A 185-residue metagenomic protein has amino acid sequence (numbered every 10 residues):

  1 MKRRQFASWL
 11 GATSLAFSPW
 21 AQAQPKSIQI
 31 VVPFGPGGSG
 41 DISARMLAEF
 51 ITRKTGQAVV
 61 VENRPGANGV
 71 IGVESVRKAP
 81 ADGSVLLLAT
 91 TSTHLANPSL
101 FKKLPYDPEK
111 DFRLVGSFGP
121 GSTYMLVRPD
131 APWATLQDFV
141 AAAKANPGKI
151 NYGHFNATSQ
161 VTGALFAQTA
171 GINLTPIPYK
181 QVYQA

Functional and structural regions predicted by a protein language model:
M1, S18-V31: C-terminal segment of N-terminal export signals and the immediately downstream linker at the start of the mature
Q5-Q22: N-terminal export signals
K26-G35, V59-V60, V85, G148-G153: Short, well-ordered beta-strand elements
I28-I30, G37, A44, V61 (+5 more regions): Residue-level signal for nonpolar/aromatic packing positions in well-ordered secondary structure
I30-M46, A67, Y152-A157: Extracytoplasmic "Venus flytrap"
G37-T55, Q160-Q168: Short, polar/charged alpha-helical segment
V70-V73, Q184-A185: Short, hydrophobic alpha-helical packing/hinge segments within bilobed ligand-binding/sensory domains
K78-S84, S99-Q184: Hinge/capping helix and adjacent helix->loop/strand transition within the periplasmic-binding protein
